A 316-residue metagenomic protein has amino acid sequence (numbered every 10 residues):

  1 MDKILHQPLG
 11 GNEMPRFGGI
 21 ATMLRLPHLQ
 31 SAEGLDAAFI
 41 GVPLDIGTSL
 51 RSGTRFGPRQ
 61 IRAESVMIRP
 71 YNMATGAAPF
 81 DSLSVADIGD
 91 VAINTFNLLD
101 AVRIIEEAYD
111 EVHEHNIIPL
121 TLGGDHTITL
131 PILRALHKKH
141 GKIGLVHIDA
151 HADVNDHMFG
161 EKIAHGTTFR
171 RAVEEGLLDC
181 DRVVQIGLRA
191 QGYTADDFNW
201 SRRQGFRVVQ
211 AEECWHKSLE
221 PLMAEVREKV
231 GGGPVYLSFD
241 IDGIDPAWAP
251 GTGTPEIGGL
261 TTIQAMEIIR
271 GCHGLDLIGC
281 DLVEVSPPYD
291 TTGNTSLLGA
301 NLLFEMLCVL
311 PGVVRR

Functional and structural regions predicted by a protein language model:
M1-A38, L44, L50-L120, T127-K142 (+3 more regions): Catalytic cores of soluble, metal-dependent hydrolases
V42, G124, I148-A150, L188 (+1 more regions): Cofactor-binding loop segments of dinucleotide-utilizing enzymes, especially the Rossmann-like FAD- and NAD(P)+-binding
N94-F96, I118-G123, V154-G160, R182-R189 (+1 more regions): Flexible, glycine/proline-enriched loop segments at strand-loop-helix junctions that form or flank small-ligand binding
I104, I128-P131, L145, A152-D156 (+4 more regions): Active-site glycine-rich loop that binds ribose-phosphate moieties when present
A190, T194, F198-Q204: Von Willebrand factor A/integrin I-like adhesion domains
